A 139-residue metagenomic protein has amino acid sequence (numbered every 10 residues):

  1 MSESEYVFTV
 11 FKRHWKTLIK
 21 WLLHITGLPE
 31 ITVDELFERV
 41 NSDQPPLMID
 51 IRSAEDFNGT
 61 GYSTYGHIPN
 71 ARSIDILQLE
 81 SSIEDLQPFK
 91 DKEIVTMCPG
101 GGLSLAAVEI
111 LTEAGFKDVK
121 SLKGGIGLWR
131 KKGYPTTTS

Functional and structural regions predicted by a protein language model:
M1-S63: Flexible, polar/low-complexity N-terminal or interdomain linker segments that lie immediately upstream of folded
T26-G27, Q44, I68-N70, K117-D118: A short helix-to-beta-strand connector/capping loop
E30, M48, A71-S73, V119-S121: Conserved beta-strand scaffold positions in the cores of enzyme catalytic domains, especially in NTP/NDP-utilizing
E35-L36, Q78-I83: Short acidic active-site motifs
G61, I83, G133: Short, flexible helix/strand-to-coil boundary loops that buttress conserved ligand/catalytic motifs in alpha/beta
G61-L77: A short alpha/beta connector and helix-capping loop motif
I74, I83-R130: Catalytic cysteine-centered active loop of the rhodanese-like fold, especially the PTP/DSP P-loop
G133-S139: Active-site neighborhoods of enzymes that stabilize oxyanions during catalysis
